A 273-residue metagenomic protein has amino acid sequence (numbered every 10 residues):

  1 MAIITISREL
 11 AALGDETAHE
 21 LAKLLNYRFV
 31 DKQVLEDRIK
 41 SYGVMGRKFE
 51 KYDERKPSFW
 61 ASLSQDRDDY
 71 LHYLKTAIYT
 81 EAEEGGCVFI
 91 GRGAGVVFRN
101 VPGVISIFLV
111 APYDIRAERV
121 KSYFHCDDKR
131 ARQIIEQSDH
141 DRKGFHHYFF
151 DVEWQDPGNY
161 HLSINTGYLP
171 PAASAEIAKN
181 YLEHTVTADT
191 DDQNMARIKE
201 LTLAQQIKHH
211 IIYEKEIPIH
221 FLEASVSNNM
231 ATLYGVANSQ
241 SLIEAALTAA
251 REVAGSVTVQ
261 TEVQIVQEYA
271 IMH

Functional and structural regions predicted by a protein language model:
M1-I3: Extreme N-terminal starter segment of soluble prokaryotic enzymes
T5-H19: Glycine-rich phosphate-binding P-loop
Y27-D37: A short beta-strand-loop structural module common to alpha/beta enzyme folds
L35-E50, P112-Y113, A117-K121, H125-D141: Long, charge-dense
L35-G86, C126: ATP-dependent small-molecule kinase phosphotransfer cores that center on conserved nucleotide phosphate-binding segments
E81-V101, I105-A111, I115, R119-K121: RNA pseudouridine synthases
N100, A111-D114, E118-S122, F145-N159 (+2 more regions): N-terminal targeting leaders
